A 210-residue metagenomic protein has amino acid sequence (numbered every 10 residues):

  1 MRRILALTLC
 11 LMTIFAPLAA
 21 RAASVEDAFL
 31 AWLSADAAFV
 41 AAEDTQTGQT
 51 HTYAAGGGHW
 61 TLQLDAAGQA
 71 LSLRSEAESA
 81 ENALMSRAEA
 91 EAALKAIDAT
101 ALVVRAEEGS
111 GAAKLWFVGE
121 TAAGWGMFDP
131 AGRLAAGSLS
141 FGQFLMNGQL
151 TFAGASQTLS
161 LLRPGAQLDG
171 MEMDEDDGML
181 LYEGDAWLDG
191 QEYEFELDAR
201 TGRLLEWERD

Functional and structural regions predicted by a protein language model:
M1-D210: Long, terminal "pre-/pro-" and other extracytoplasmic accessory regions that lie outside the mature folded/catalytic
